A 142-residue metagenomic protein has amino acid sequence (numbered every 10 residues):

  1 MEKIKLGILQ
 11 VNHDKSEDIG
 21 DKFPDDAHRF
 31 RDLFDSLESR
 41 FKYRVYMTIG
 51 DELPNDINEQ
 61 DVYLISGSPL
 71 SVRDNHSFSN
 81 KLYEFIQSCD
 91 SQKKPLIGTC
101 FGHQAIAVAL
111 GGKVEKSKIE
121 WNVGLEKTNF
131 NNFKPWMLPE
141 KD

Functional and structural regions predicted by a protein language model:
M1-S77, K81, D90-Q92: N-terminal beta1-alpha1 cap of cysteine-dependent amidohydrolase-like domains
L53-E59, A105-A107, L138: Short loop/helix-cap segments at secondary-structure boundaries that form the rim of catalytic
D74-H76, V108, K118: Conserved catalytic-core motifs of eukaryotic protein kinase domains, centered on the activation segment
C89-L110: Catalytic nucleophile loop
L110-D142: Pocket-forming structural segment of enzyme catalytic cores
